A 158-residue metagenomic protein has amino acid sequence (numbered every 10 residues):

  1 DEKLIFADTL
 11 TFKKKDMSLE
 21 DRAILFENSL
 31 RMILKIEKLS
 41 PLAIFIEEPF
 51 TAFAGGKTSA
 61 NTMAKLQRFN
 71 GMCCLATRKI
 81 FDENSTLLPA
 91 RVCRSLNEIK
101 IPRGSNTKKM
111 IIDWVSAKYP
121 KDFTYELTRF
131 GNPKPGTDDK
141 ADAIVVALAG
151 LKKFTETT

Functional and structural regions predicted by a protein language model:
D1-T158: Phosphate- and other anionic-substrate recognition elements at nucleic-acid/protein interfaces
